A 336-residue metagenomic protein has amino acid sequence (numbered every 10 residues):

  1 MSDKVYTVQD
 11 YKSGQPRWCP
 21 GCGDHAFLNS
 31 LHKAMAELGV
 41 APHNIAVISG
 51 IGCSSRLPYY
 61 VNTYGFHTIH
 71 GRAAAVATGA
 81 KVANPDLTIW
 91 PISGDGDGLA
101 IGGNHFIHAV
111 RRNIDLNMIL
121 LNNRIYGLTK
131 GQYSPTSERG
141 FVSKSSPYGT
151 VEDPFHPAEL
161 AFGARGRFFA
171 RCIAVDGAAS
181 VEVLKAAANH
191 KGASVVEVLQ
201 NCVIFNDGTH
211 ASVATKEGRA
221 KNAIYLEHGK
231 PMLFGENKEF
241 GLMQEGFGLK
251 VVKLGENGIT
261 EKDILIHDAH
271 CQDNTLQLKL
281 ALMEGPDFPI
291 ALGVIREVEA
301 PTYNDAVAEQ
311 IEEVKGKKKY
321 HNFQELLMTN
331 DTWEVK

Functional and structural regions predicted by a protein language model:
S2-K4, S13-G14, I204-K336: Flexible, low-complexity linker and terminal segments
V5-I69: Active-site diphosphate/adenylate-binding microenvironment
G14, A41-I45, A83-I89, R111-N117 (+4 more regions): Short coil/turn connectors at secondary-structure junctions
I51-C53, N123-I125, D176, L199-I204 (+1 more regions): Glycine-rich beta-alpha junction loops
I51-G127: Thiamine diphosphate
D86, S134-A187: Conserved thiamine diphosphate
F168-Y225: ATP/pyrophosphate-binding catalytic subdomain of soluble kinases
